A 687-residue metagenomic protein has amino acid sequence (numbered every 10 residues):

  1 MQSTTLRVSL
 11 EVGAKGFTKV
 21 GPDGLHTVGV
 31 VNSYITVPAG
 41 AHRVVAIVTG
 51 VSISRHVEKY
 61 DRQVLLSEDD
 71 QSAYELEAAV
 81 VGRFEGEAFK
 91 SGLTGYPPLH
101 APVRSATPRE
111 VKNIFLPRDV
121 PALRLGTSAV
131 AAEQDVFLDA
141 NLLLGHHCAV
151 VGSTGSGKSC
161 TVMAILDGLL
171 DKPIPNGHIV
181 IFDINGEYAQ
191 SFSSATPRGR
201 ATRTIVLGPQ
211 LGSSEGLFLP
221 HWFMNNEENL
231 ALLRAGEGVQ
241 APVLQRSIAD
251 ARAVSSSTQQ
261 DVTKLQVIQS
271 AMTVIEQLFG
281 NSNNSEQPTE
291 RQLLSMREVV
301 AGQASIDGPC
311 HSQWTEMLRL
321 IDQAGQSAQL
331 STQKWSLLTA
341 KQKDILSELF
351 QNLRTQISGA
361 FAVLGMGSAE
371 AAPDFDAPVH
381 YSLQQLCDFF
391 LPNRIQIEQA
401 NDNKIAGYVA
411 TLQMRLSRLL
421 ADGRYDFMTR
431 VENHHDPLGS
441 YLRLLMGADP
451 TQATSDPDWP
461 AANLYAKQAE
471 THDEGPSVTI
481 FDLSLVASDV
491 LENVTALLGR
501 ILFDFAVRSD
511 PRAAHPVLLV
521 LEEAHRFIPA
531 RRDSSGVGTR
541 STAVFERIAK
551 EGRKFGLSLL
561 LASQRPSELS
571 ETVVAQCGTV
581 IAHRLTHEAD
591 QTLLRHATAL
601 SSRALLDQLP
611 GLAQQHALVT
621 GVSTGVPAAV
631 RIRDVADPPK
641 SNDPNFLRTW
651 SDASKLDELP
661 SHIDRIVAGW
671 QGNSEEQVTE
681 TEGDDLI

Functional and structural regions predicted by a protein language model:
M1-G152, C160-I165, D171-N176, P197 (+2 more regions): Basic- and hydrophobic-enriched, low-structure N-terminal and domain-boundary segments that flank ATP-binding catalytic
A122-P209, L219, A271, L502-V507 (+3 more regions): Glycine-rich phosphate-binding loop of nucleotide-binding enzymes
L143, D171-P175, P197-R198, T471-D473 (+4 more regions): Conserved catalytic network of the ASCE P-loop NTPase/AAA+ motor domain
V150, I179-D183, V520, G552 (+1 more regions): Structural recognition of the conserved hydrophobic beta-strand(s) that form the central parallel beta-sheet of P-loop
G186-S193, P220-V544: P-loop NTPase motor domains
V206-P209, L219, F223, V580-A589: Conserved AAA+ ATPase "SRH/arginine-finger" region at the nucleotide-binding site
A235, R540-E551, F555-R633: Conserved ATP-driven motor cores of ASCE-family P-loop NTPases powering translocation/secretion/packaging/pilus
L320-L330, Q615-I687: Conserved P-loop NTPase motor module
